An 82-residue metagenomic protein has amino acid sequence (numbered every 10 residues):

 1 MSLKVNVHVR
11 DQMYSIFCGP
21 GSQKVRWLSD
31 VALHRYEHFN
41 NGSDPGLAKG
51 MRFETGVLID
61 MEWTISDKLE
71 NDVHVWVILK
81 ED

Functional and structural regions predicted by a protein language model:
M1-V5: Short structural boundary motif marking the start of a folded domain
H8-V31: Short, contiguous acidic and Ser/Thr-rich linear segments
Y36-N40: Eukaryotic basic, amphipathic alpha-helical target segments in cytosolic regions
G42-D67: Short acidic beta-strand-loop surface patches of small beta-rich interaction domains
E70-V75: Loop/turn positions that initiate beta-strands
E81-D82: Short, charged beta-turn/beta-strand-edge "cap" motif at the junction between a beta-strand and an adjacent loop
